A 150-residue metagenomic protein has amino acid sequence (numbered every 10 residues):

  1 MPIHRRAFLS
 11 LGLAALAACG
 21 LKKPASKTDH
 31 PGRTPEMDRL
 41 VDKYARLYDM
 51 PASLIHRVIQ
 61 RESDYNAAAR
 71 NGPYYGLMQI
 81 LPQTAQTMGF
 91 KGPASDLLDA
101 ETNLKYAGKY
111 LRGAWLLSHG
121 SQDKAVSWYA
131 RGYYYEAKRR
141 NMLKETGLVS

Functional and structural regions predicted by a protein language model:
I3-L9: N-terminal export leaders
A25-Q60: Export/targeting segments at the very N-terminus of extracytoplasmic proteins
M50-Y65, A107, V126-A130: Short, functionally critical alpha-helical segments immediately adjacent to catalytic or ligand/cofactor-binding
P73-F90: Substrate-binding/active-site groove segments that recognize and process beta-1,4-linked N-acetyl-hexosamine
A94-T102: A short, structured beta-strand-centered segment in the mid-to-C-terminal lobe of catalytic cores from group-transfer
G108-G147: Catalytic and binding regions of secreted/periplasmic enzymes and modules that target cell-wall glycans
